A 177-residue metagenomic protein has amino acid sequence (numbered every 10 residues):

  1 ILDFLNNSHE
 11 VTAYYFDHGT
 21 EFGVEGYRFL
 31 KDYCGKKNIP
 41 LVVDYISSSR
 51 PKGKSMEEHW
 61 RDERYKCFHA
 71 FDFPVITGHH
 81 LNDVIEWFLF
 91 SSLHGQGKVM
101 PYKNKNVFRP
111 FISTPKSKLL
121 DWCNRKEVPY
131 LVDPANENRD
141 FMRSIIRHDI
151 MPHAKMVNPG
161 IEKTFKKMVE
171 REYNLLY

Functional and structural regions predicted by a protein language model:
I1-D149: Core alpha/beta nucleotide-donor-binding catalytic domains of modification enzymes
D140-Y177: ATP/NTP-dependent adenylation/nucleotidyl-transfer catalytic domains that generate, transfer, or process NMP-activated
